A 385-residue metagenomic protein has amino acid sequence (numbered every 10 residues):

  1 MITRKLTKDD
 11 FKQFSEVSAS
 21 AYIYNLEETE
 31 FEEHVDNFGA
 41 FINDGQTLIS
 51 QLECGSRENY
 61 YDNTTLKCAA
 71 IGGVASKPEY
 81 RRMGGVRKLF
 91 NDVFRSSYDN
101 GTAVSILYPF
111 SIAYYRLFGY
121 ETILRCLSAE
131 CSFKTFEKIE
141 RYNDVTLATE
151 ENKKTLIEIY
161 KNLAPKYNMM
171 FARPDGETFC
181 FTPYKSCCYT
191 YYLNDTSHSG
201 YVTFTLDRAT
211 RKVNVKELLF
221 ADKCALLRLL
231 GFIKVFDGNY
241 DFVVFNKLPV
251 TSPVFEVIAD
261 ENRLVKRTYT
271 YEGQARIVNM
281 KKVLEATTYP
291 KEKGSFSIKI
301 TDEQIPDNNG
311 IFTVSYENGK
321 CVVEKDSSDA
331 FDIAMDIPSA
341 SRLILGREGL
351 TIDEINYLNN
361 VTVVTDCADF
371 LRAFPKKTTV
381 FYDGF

Functional and structural regions predicted by a protein language model:
M1-S56, N63-A70, F136-D175, A209-V213 (+1 more regions): Short amphipathic alpha-helix that is part of the acyltransferase structural core
E30-V35, C180-K185, L343-I344: Short loop/turn motifs at secondary-structure junctions and domain boundaries
D36-L52, C187-F204, Y357-N359: Conserved beta-hairpin
S56, G119-I139, E217-L227, G231-F385: Active-site/acyl-donor-binding loops of N-acyltransferases
G73-S76, R82-R95, K223-K234: Conserved acetyl-CoA-binding loop-helix of GNAT-fold acetyltransferases
R95-P109, G238-L248: Conserved GNAT acetyl-CoA-binding A-motif
R125-K216, K223-L227, G231-F236, M280-E292: Amide-forming acyltransferase catalytic core, primarily the GNAT-like/NAT-type and related acyltransferase folds
